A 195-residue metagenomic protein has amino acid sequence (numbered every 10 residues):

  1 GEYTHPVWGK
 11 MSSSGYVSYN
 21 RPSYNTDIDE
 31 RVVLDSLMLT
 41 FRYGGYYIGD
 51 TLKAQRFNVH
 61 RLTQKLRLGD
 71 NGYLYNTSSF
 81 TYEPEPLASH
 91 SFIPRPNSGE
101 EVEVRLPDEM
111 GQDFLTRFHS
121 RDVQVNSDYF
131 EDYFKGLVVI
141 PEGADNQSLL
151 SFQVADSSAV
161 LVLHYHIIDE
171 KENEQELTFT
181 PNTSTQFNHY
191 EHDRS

Functional and structural regions predicted by a protein language model:
G1-S195: Secreted, disulfide-rich extracellular signaling modules
